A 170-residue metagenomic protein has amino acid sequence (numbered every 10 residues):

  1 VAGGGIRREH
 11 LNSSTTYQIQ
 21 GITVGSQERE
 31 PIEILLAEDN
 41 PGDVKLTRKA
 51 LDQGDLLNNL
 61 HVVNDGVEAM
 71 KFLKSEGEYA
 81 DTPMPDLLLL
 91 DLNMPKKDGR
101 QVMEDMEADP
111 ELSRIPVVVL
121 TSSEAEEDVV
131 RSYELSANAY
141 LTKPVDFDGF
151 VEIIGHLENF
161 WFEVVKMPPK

Functional and structural regions predicted by a protein language model:
V1-G5: Glycine-rich ATP-binding loops of the HATPase_c
P31-G42, T47-D52: Conserved acidic segment of CheY-like receiver
L46-K49, V62-L87: Acidic, metal-coordinating helix/loop segments flanking the phosphotransfer/catalytic sites of two-component signaling
E68, V145-E158, V165-K170: C-terminal output helix
L90-M94: Receiver (REC) domain active-site loop signature in two-component systems and cognate sites in sensor histidine kinases
N138: Short, glycine/charged-rich "phosphate-handling" switch motifs in NTP-dependent and phosphotransfer domains
